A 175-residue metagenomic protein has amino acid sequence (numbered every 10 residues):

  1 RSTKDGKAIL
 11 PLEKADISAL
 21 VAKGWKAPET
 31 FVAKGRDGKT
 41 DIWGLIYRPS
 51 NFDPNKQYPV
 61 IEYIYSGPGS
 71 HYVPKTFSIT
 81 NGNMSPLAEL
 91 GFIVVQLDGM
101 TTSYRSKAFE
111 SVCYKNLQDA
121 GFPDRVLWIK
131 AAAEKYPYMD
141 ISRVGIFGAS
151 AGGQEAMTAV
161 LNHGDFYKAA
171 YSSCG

Functional and structural regions predicted by a protein language model:
R1-G175: Serine-hydrolase catalytic core recognition
